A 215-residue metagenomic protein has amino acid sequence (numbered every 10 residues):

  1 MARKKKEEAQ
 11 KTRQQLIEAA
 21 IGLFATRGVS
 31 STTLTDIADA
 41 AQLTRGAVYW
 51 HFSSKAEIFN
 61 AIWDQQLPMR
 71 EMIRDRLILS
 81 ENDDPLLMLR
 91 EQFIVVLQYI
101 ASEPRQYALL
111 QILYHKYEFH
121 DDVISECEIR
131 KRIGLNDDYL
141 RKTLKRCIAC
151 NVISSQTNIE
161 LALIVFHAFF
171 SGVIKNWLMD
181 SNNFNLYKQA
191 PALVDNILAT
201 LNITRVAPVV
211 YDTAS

Functional and structural regions predicted by a protein language model:
M1-R27, S31-L43, E57: Basic, helix-initiating cap at the start of DNA-binding domains
L16, S54-N60, M69: Short amphipathic alpha-helical segment with a characteristic S/N-K-E followed by hydrophobic residues
A25, Y49-S53, A61, Q65: Base-recognition residues in the alpha-helical recognition helix of bacterial helix-turn-helix
G46: Key DNA-contact positions within bacterial/archaeal DNA-binding proteins
A61, D75-Q106, I159-F166, R205-A214: Hydrophobic alpha-helical connector segments
P68-E71, D75-R76, L87, V123-C150 (+2 more regions): Amphipathic alpha-helical packing segments from all-alpha helical-bundle domains
M88, A101-E126, R130, D212: Amphipathic alpha-helical segments used for helix-helix packing
Q98-S102, H115, F119, R141-K142 (+3 more regions): Amphipathic C-terminal alpha-helical segment
